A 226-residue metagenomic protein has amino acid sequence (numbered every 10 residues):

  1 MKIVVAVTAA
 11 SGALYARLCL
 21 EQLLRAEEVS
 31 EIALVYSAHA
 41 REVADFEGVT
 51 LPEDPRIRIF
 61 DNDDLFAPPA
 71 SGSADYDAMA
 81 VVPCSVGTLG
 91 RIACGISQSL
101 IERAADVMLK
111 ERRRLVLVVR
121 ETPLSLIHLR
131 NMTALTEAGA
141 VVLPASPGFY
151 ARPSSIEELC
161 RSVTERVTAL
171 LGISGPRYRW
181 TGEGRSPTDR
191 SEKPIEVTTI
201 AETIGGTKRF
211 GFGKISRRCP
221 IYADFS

Functional and structural regions predicted by a protein language model:
M1-V116, R120-E192, E196: A cross-family phosphate/adenosyl-ligand binding-site feature
A44, T168, A201-E202, T207-R209: Compositionally biased, low-complexity repeat tracts
E192, E196-V197, A201-E202, A223-D224: Acidic, Ala/Val/Gly-enriched low-complexity intrinsically disordered segments
T207-R209, S216-Y222: Cationic, amphipathic, low-complexity segments that mediate targeting or membrane/lipid association
